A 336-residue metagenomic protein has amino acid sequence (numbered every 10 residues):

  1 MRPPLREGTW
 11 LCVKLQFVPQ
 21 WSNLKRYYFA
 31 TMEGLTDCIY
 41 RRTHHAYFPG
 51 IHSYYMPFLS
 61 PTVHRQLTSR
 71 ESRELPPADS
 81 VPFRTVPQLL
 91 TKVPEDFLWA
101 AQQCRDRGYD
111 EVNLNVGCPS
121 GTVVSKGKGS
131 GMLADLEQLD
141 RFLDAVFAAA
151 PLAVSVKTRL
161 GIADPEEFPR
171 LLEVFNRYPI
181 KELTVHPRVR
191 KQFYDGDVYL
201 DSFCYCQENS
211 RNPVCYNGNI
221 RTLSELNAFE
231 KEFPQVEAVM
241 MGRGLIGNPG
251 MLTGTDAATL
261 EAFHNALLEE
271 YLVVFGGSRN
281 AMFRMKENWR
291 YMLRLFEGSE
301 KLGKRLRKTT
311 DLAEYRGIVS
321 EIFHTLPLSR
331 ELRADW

Functional and structural regions predicted by a protein language model:
V13-N23, Y27-Y28, E33, C38-I39 (+6 more regions): Alpha/beta catalytic cores of nucleotide-metabolism and tRNA/nucleoside-modifying enzymes
K14-W21, M32-Q103: Glycine-rich, positively charged N-terminal anion/phosphate-binding segment
Y27-A30, Y54-M56, T85-L89, V112 (+4 more regions): Hydrophobic faces of well-ordered beta-strands that scaffold small-molecule active sites in alpha/beta enzyme cores
M32-G34, L59-P61, L90-K92, G117-P119 (+4 more regions): Active-site beta-loop-alpha junctions enriched in small/polar residues
A101-V112, V116-G121, K126, E137-N212: Alpha/beta enzyme core
G127-L133, T255: Short glycine-enriched, charge-decorated loop/helix-capping segments at active-site entrances that position
